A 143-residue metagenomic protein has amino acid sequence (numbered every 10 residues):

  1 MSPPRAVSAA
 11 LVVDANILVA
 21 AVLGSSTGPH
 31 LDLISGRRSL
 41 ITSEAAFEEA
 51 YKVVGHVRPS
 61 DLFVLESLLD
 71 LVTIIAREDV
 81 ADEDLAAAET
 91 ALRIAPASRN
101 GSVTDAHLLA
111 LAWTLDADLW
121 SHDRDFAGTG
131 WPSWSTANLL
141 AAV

Functional and structural regions predicted by a protein language model:
M1-T42: Short, well-structured N-terminal submotif of metal-dependent ribonuclease cores
R5, T42-S43, L109, D116-V143: Acidic, PIN/NYN-like endoribonuclease modules and their adjacent C-terminal/linker elements
D14, D105, D123: Acidic active-site catalytic centers that drive phospho-/nucleotidyl reactions and related ester hydrolyses
I17-L18, A46, V64, L108 (+1 more regions): Alpha-helix capping/helix-boundary segments
A20-V22, V53, T129-G130, A142: Residues that scaffold the ATP/ADP-binding catalytic core of kinase and kinase-like folds
G28-L31, R58-P59, W131, T136-N138: Glycine-rich, phosphate-binding/catalytic loops in enzymes
I34-L40, E44-I94: PIN-domain endoribonuclease scaffold, especially VapC-family toxins
A76-D118: Active-site neighborhoods of divalent-metal-dependent phosphate/nucleic-acid chemistry enzymes
